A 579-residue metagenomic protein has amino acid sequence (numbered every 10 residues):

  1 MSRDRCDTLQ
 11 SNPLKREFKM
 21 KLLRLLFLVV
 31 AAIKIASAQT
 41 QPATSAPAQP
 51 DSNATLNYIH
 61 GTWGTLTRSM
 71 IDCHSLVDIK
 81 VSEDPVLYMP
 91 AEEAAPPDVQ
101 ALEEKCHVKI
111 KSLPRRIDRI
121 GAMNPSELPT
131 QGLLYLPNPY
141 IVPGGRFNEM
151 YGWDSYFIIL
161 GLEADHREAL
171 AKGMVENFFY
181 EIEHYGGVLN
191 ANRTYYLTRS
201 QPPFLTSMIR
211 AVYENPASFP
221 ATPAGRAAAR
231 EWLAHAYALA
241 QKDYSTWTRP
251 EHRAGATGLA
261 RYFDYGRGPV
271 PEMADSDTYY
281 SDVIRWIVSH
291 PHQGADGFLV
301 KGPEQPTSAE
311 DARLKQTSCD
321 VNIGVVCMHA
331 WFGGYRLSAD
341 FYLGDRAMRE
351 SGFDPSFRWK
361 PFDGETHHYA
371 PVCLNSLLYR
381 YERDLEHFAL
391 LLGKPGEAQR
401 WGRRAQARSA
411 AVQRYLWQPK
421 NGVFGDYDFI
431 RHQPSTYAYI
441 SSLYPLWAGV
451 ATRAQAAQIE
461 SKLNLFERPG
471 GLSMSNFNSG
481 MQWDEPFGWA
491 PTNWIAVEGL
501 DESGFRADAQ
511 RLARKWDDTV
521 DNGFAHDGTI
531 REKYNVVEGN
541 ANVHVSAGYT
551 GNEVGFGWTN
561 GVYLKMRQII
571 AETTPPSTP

Functional and structural regions predicted by a protein language model:
R5-K19: Short, Lys/Arg-enriched N-terminal segments with co-localized hydrophobic residues within the first ~10-30 amino acids
K21-L28: Sec-dependent signal peptide recognition, specifically the positively charged N-region followed immediately by
A36-T40: Boundary at the C-terminal end of the N-terminal hydrophobic targeting segment
P50-E149, G173-F179, Y185-V188, N192 (+3 more regions): Extended glycan-interaction surfaces of carbohydrate-active proteins
Y151-E181, S441-T452, N493-R506: Alpha-helical support elements that line or immediately flank enzyme active sites and cofactor-binding pockets
V212-H235, L385-R400, S503: Inter-helical turn/loop segments and adjacent helix faces that build the functional surface of alpha-helical bundle
H367-L392, P486-I495, G499-S503, A507: Long, repeat-rich segments with strong aromatic
